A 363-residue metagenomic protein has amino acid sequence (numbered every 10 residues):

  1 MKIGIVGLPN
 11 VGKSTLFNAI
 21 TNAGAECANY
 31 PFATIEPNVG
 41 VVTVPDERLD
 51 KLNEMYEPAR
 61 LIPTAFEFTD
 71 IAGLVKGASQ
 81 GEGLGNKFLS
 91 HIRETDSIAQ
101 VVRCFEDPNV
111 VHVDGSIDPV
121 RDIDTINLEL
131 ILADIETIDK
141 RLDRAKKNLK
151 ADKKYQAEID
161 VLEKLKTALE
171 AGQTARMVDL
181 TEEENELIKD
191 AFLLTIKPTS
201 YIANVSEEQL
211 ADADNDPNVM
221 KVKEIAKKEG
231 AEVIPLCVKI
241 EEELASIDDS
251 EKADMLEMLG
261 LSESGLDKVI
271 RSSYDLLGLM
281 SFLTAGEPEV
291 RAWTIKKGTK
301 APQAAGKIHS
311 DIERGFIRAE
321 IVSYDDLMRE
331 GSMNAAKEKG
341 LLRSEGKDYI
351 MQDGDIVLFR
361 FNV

Functional and structural regions predicted by a protein language model:
M1-V111, D139-K140, A145: Conserved G1/Walker A P-loop phosphate-binding module
K2-V6, F17, R144-I350, V357 (+1 more regions): C-terminal-of-GTPase-core extension/linker across diverse P-loop GTPases
V6, F32, P37-G40, E47-L49 (+15 more regions): Short capping/connector residues at structural and topological boundaries
P9, I131-D134, F192: Flexible interhelical turns and helix-capping residues at alpha-helix boundaries within structured domains
F32, D46-L49, I62-F68, E82-D96 (+9 more regions): Amphipathic alpha-helical transducer elements in NTP-driven molecular machines
G40-P45, A72-E82, R93-Y155, A168-T181 (+1 more regions): Conserved Switch II/interswitch segment of TRAFAC-class P-loop GTPases
